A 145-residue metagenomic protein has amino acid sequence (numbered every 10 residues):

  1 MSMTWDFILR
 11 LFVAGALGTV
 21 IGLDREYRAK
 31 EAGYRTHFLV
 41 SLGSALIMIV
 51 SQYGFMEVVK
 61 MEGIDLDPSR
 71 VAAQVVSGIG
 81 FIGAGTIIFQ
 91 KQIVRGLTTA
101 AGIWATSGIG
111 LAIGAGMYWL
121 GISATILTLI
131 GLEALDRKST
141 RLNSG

Functional and structural regions predicted by a protein language model:
M1-S69: Alpha-helical transmembrane segments and their membrane-interface boundaries that form or gate the permeation pathway
F7-R10, R70-V71, G116-I126: Loop-to-transmembrane alpha-helix initiation sites
G15, I79, T125-I126: Residue-level signal for the membrane-embedded core of alpha-helical transmembrane segments, especially mid-helix
T19-E31, I82-V94, R137-K138: C-terminal ends of transmembrane helices
L39-I49, A101-G114: Small-residue-rich segments of transmembrane alpha-helices in multi-pass membrane proteins, especially helix faces
P68-T98: Ordered, amphipathic secondary-structure segments that act as subunit-interaction surfaces in large macromolecular
L127-R137: Alpha-helical transmembrane segments and their membrane-interface exit regions
T140-G145: Conserved small/polar residues in nucleotide/adenosyl-binding loops
